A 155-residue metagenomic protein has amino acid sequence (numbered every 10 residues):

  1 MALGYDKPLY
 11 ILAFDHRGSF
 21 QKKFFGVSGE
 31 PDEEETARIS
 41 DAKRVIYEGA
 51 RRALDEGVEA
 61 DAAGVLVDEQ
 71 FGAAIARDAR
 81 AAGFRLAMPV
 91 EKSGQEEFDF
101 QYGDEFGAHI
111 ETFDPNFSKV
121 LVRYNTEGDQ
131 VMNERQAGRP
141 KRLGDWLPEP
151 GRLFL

Functional and structural regions predicted by a protein language model:
M1-R135: Alpha/beta catalytic barrel-like cores
R80, K141-G144, P148-E149: Anion (oxyanion) recognition and catalysis
L86, L147, G151-F154: Hydrophobic beta-strand scaffold residues
Q136-P140: Aromatic/hydrophobic pocket-lining residues that form the small-molecule binding cavity in soluble enzyme cores
